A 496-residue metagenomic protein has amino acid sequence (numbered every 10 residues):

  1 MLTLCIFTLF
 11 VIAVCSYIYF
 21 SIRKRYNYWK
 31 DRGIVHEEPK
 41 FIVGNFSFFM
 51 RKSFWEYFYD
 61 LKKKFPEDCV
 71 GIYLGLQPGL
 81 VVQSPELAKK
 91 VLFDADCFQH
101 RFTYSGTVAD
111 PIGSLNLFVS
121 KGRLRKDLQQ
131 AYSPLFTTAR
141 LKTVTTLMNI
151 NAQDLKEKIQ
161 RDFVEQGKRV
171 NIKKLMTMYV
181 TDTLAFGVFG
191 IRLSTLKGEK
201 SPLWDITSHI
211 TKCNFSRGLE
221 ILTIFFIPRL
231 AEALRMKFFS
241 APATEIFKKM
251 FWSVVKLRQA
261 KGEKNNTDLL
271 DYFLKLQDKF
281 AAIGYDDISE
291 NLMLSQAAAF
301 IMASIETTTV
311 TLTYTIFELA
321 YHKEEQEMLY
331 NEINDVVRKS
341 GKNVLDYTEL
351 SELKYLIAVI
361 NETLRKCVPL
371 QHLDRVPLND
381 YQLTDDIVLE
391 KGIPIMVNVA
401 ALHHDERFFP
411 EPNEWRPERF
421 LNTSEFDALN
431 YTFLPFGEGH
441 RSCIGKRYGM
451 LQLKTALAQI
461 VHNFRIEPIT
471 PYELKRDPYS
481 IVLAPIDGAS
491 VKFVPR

Functional and structural regions predicted by a protein language model:
L2-I112, R123-D127, N149-E157, S194 (+4 more regions): N-terminal membrane-proximal hinge/A-helix region immediately C-terminal to the signal-anchor transmembrane segment
L2-L4, Y272-K275, R465, V482-R496: C-terminal helix/juxtamembrane-tail motif
F46-P66, K249, S253, N343-I387 (+1 more regions): Conserved cytochrome P450 K-helix E-x-x-R motif and the immediately C-terminal K′/meander segment
V81-V91, I191-S194, E199-S201, E306-N331 (+1 more regions): Classical protein tyrosine phosphatase
H100-A109, T143-L312, M328: Cytochrome P450 heme-thiolate monooxygenase catalytic core
A298, T423-L453, D477-Y479: Cytochrome P450 heme-thiolate "Cys pocket" and heme-binding signature region
K323-Q326, K446-A484: Cytochrome P450 heme-binding "Cys pocket" and the immediately downstream C-terminal segment
V397-S424: Conserved cytochrome P450 K-helix/beta-meander segment immediately N-terminal to the heme-binding cysteine loop
